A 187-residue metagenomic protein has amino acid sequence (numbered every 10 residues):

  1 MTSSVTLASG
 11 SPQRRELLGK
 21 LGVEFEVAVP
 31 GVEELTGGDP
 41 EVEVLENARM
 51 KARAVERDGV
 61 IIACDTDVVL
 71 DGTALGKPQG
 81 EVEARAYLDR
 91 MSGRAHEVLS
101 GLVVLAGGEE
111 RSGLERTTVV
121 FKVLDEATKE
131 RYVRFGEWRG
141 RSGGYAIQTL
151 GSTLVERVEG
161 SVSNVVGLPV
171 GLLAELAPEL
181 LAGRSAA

Functional and structural regions predicted by a protein language model:
M1-V23: N-terminal beta1-alpha1 ligand-phosphate binding loop
T2-T6, G38-A187: Anionic-ligand binding patches
G10, P30, G107: Cofactor-binding loop segments of dinucleotide-utilizing enzymes, especially the Rossmann-like FAD- and NAD(P)+-binding
R14, E34-T36: Flexible, glycine-rich phosphate/dinucleotide-binding loops and adjacent beta-alpha linkers at cofactor/substrate
V23-E24, A146: A generic short alpha-helical patch detector that favors 3-5-residue windows in or near N-terminal regions
F25-E34: A short beta-strand-loop structural module common to alpha/beta enzyme folds
